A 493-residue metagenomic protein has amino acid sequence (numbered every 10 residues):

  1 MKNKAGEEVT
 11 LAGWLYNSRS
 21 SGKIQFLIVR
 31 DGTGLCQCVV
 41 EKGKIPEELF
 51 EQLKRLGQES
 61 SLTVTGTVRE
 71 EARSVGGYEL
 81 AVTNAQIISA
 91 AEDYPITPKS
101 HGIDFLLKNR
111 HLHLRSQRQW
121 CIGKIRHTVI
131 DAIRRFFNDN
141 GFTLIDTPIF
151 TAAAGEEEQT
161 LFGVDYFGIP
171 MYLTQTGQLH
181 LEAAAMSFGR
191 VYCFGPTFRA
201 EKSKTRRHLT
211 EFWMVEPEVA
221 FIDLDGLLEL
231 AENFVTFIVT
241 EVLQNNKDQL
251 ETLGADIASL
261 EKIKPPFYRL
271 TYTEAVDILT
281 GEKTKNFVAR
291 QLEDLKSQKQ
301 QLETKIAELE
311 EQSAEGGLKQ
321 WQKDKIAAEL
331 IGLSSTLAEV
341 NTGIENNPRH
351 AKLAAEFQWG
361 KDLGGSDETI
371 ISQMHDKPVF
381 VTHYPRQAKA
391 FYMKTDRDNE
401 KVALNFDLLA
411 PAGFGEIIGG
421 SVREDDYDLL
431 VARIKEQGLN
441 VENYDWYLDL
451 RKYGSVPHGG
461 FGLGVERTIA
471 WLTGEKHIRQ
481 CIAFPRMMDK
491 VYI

Functional and structural regions predicted by a protein language model:
M1-I222, P385, K389, D449: Class II aminoacyl-tRNA synthetase-like tRNA-binding/catalytic domains
Q119, G123, M171, A184 (+6 more regions): Hydrophobic alpha-helical scaffolding
I125, M186, D223-L230, F267 (+3 more regions): Short, contiguous, pocket-lining structural segments that sit at or immediately flank catalytic/ligand-binding sites
T128, A132, L230-F237, L429: Long, highly charged amphipathic alpha-helices
I145, L243-N246, R479-C481: Acidic/polar loop patches that form or flank catalytic/metal-binding clefts of enzymes that bind anionic ligands
G155-T160, F234-A410, E436-Q437, E442-W446 (+1 more regions): Metal-assisted phosphate- and nucleotidyl-transfer catalytic regions
M186-P196, T205, L209-D223, S366-T369 (+1 more regions): TRNA-recognition modules of translation machinery and tRNA-sensing kinases, especially anticodon-binding
S187-F188, V215, D223-Q244: His/Asp/Glu-rich mid-to-C-terminal helical/loop segments that flank catalytic regions of hydrolases
